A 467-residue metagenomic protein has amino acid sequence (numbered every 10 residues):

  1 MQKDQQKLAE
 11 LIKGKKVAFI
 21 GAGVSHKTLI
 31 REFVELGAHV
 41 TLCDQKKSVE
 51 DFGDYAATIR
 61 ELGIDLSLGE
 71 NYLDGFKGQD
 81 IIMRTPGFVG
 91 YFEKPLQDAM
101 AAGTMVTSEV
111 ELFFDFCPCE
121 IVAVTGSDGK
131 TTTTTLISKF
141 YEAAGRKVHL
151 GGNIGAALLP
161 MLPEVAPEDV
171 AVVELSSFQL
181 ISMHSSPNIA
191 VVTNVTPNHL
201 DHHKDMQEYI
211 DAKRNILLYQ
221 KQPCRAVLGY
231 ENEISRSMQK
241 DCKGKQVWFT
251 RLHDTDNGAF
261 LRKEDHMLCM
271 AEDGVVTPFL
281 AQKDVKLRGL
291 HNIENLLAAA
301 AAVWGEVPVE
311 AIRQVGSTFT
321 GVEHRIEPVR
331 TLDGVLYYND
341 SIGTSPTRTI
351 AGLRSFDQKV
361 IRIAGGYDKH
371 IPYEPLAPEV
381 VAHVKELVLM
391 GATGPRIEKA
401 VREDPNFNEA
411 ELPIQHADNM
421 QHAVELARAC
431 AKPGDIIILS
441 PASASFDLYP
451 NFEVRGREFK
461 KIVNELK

Functional and structural regions predicted by a protein language model:
M1-S108: N-terminal leader/targeting and accessory segments in enzymes
L8-K16, H26-L36, K147, F279-K385: Nucleotide phosphate-binding/pyrophosphate-handling subdomain across enzymes that bind or process nucleotide phosphates
F33, I82, V124, N153 (+11 more regions): Residue-level signal for inorganic ion chemistry
H39-K47, A226-Y230, I363-A364, H383-A392: Short internal beta-strands
V40-D44, L150, V172, W248 (+1 more regions): Short beta-strand "acidic-cap" motif of Rossmann-like dinucleotide-binding folds
T41-D44, G69-E70, T107-E111, K243-R262 (+4 more regions): Beta-strand->loop->alpha-helix junctions that form or flank phosphate-binding loops in nucleotide-handling enzymes
A56, L376-G434: C-terminal helical cap/extension that packs against the catalytic core of soluble nucleotide-cofactor enzymes
D74-K77, P86-Y230, I234-G244, A429 (+1 more regions): Phosphate-binding loop of NTP-binding sites
